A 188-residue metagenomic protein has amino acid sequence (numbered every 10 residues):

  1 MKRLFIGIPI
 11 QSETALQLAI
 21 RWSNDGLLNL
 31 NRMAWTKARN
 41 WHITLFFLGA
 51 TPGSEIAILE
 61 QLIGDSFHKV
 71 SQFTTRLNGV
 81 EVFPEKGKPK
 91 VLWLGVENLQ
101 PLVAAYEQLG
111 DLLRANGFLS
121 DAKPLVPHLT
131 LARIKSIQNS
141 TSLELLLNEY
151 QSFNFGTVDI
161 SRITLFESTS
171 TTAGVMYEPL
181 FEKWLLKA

Functional and structural regions predicted by a protein language model:
M1-A188: Histidine-dependent nucleotide/RNA phosphoesterase domain, centered on the 2H-phosphoesterase fold with its duplicated
